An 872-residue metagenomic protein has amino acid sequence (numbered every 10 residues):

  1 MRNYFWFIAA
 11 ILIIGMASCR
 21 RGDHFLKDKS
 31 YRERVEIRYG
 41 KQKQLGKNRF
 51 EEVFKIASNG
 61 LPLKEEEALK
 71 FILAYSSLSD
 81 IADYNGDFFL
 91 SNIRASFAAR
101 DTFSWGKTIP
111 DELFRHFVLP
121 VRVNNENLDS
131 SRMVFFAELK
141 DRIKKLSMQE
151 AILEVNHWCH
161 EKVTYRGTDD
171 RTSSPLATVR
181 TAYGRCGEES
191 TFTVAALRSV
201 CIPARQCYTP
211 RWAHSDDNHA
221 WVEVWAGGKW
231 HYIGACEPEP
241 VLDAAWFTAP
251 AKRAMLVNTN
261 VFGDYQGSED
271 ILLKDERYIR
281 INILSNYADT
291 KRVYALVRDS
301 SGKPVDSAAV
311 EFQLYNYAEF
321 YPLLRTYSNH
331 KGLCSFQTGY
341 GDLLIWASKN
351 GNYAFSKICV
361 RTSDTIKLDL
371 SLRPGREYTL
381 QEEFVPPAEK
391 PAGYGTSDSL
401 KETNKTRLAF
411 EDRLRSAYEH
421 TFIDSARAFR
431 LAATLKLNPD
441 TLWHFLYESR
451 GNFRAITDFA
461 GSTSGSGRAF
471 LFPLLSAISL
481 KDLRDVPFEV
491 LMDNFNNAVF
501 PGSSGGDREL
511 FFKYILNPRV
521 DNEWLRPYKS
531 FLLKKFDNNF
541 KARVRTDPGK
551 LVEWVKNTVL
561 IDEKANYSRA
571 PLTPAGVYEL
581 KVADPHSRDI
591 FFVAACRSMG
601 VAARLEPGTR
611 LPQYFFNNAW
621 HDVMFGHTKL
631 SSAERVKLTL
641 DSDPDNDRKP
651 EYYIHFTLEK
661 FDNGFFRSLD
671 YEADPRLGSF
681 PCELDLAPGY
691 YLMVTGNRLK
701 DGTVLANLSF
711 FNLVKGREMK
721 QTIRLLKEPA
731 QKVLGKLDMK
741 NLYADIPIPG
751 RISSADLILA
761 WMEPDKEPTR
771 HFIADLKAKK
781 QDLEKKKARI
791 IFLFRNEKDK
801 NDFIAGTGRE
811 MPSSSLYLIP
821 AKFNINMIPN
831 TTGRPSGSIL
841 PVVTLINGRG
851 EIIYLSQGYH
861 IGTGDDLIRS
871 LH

Functional and structural regions predicted by a protein language model:
D23-K27, G40, D141-L146, A151-H157 (+8 more regions): Hydrophobic/aromatic-rich core segments of domains that either
K27-T181, D217, L400-L580, G626-H627: Secondary-structure boundary elements
G227, H330-L344, K349-N352, I358-T365 (+2 more regions): Short Pro-Gly-centered beta-turn/loop motif in secreted/extracellular proteins
K291-G302, G332, E634-R648: A short, amphipathic beta-strand motif
N316-Q337, D662-F680: Short, acidic Ser/Thr/Gly-rich low-complexity loop/linker segments typical of extracellular and cell-surface proteins
P747-L776, R789-L793: Short active-site neighborhood of thiol/selenol oxidoreductases, capturing the structured segment around
A805-L840: Short, internal strand/loop/helix patches that form the active-site neighborhood or redox-interaction surface
S838-G858: A short, hydrophobic beta-strand/beta-hairpin element that forms part of a small beta-sheet core
